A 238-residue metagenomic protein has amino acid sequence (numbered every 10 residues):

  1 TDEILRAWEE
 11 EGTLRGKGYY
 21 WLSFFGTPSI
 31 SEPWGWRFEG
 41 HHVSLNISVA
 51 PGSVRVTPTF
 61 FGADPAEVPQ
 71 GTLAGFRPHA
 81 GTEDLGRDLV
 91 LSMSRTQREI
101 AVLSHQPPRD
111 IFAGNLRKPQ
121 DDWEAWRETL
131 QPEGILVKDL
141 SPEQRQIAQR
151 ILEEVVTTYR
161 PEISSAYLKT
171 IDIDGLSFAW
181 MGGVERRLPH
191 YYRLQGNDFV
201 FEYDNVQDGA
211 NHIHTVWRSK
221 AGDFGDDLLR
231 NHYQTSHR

Functional and structural regions predicted by a protein language model:
T1-H79, E83-R238: A cross-kingdom marker for long, charged
